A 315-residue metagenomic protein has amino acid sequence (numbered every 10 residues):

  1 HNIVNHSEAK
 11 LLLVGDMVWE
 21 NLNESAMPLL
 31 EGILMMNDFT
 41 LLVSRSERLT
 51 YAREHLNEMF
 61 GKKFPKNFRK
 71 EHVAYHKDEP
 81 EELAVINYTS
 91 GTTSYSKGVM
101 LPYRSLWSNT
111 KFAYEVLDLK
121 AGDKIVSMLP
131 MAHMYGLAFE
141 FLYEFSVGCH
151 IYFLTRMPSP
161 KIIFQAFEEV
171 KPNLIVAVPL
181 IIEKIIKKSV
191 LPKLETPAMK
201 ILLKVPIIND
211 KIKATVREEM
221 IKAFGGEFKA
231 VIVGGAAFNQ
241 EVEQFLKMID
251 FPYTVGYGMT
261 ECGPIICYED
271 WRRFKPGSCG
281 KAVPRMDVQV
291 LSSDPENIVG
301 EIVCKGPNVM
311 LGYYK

Functional and structural regions predicted by a protein language model:
H1-M59: Structural core segment of the AMP-binding/adenylate-forming
L11-L13, V176, I232, V303: Structural motif
L12, L83, T89-T92, I125 (+3 more regions): Conserved S/T- and glycine-rich ATP-binding loop of Class I adenylate-forming
V18-W19, I181, F238, V309: Alpha-helix capping/helix-boundary segments
R53-Y88, Y95, D118-K124: Conserved pre-ATP/AMP-binding loop-to-beta segment of ANL
W107-K124, M131-E218, E227, P252: Conserved AMP-binding/adenylation subdomain of ANL enzymes
I212-K315: Conserved AMP-binding/adenylate-forming
